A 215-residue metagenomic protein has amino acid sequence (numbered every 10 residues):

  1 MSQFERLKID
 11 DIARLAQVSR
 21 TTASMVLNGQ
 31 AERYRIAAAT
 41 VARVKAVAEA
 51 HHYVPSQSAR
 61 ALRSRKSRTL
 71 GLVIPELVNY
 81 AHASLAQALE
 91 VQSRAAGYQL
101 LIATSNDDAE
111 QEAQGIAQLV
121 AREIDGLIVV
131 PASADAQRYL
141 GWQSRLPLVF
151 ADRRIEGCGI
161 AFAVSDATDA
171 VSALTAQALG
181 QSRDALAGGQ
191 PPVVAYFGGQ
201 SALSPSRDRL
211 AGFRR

Functional and structural regions predicted by a protein language model:
M1-F4, R65-G180: Alpha-helical recognition/docking segments in bacterial nutrient-uptake and carbohydrate-utilization systems
M1-K66: N-terminal helix-turn-helix DNA-binding module of bacterial transcription factors
Q17, E123-I124, Q190: Short loop/turn motifs at secondary-structure junctions
T22-M25, L62-L77, P191-Q200: Short beta-strand segments enriched in small/hydrophobic residues
E32, I36, A81-H82, Q111 (+1 more regions): Secondary-structure boundary/capping motif
V41, A83-Q87, S206-R214: Short, surface-exposed alpha-helical segments at coil->helix boundaries
A161-Y196, R207-A211: Hydrophobic alpha-helical segments within soluble ligand-binding/sensing domains
